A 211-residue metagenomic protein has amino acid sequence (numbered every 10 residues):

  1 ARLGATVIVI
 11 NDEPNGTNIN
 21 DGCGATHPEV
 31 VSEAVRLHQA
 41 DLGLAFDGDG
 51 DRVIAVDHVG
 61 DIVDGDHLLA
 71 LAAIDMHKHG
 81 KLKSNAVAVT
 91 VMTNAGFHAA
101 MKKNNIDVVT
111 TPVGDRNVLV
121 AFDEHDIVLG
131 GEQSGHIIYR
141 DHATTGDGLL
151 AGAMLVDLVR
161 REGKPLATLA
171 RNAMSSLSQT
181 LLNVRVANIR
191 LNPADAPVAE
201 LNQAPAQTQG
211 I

Functional and structural regions predicted by a protein language model:
R2-A5, V59-D61, K102-D107: Short, solvent-exposed amphipathic alpha-helical segments in soluble enzyme and RNA/protein-processing domains
R2-V56: N-terminal small/polar loop signature for handling phosphorylated ligands or for N-terminal nucleophile
A5-I10, D61-G80, D115, G148-D157: Gly/Ser/Thr-rich active-site loops/lids in small-molecule metabolic enzymes that frequently grip phosphoryl groups
D12-N15, G48, V59, H67-L68 (+2 more regions): Short, ordered loop/turn segments at secondary-structure junctions
P14-N18, R52, L69-L71, A95 (+2 more regions): Short gly/pro/ser/thr-enriched loop/turn and capping motifs at secondary-structure boundaries
N18-T26, G60-D64, A88, V109: Alpha-helix capping and helix-loop boundary segments enriched in small/acidic/polar residues
A40-L42, H79-I211: Phosphate-binding and adjacent anionic-ligand microenvironments
D51-L69, F97-H98: Short Gly/Thr/Asp-enriched flexible loops that form oxyanion-binding sites at enzyme active sites
